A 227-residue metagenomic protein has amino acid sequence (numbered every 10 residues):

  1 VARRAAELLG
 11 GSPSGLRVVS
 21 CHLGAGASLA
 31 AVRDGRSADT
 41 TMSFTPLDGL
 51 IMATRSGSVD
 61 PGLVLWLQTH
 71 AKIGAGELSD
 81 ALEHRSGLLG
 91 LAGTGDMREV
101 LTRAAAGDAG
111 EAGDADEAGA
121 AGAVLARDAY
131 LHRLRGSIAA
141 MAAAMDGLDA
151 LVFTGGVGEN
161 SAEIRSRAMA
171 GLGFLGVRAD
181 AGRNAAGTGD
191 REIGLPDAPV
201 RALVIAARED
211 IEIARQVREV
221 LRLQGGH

Functional and structural regions predicted by a protein language model:
V1-H70: Glycine-rich phosphate-binding loop of actin/hexokinase-like ATP-binding domains
A2-A6, P61-T69, G76-E83, R98-L101 (+5 more regions): Predominant activation on well-ordered alpha-helical scaffold segments within soluble catalytic domains
G15-C21, G76-R85, A150-V152: Beta-strand segments within the central parallel beta-sheet cores of soluble alpha/beta enzyme folds
G26, R36-S37, D96, G158-E159 (+1 more regions): Short, glycine-/Ser/Thr-/acidic-enriched flexible segments
L29, T40, L89-A92, E99 (+1 more regions): Short acidic/glycine-rich loop or secondary-structure boundary segments that cap or lie
A53-G57, K72, G90, V124-R127 (+2 more regions): Hydrophobic alpha-helical scaffolding
A71-A126: A mobile "lid/hinge" subdomain adjacent to the ATP/sugar-phosphate binding pocket shared across diverse ATP-dependent
V124-V152, G158-H227: Internal helix-turn-beta structural module
